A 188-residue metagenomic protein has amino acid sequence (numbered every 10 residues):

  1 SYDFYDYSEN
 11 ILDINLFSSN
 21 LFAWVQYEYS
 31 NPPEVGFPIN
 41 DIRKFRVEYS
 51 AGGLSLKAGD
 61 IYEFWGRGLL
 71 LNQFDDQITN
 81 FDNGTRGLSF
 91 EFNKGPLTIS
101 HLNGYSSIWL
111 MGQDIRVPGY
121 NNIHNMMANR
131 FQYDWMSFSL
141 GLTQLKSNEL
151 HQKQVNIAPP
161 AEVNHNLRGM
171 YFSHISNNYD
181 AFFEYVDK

Functional and structural regions predicted by a protein language model:
S1-E9, L16-I42, S50-G53, L71 (+1 more regions): Signature for the C-terminal beta-barrel architecture of outer-membrane proteins
Y62-L69, Q73: Surface-exposed extracellular loop regions of Gram-negative outer-membrane beta-barrel proteins, predominantly
